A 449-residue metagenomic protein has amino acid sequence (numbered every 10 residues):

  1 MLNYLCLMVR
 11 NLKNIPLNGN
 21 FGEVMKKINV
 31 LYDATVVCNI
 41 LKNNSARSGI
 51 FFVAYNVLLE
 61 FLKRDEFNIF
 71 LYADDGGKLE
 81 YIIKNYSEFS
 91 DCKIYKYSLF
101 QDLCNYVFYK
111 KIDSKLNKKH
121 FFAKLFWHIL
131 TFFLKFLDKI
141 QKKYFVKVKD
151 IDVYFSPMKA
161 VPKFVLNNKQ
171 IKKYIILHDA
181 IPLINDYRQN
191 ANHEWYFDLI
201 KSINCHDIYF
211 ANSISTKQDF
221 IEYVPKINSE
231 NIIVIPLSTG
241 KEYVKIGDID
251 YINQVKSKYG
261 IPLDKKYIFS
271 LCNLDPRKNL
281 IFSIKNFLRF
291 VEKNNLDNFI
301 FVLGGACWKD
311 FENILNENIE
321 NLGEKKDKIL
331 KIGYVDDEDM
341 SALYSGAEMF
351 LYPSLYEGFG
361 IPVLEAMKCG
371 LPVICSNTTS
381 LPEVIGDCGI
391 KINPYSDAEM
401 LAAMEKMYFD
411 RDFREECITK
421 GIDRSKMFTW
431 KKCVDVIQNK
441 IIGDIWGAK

Functional and structural regions predicted by a protein language model:
N3-L5, R10-L12, N18-K449: Carbohydrate transferase catalytic cores enriched for Leloir-type hexosyltransferases
